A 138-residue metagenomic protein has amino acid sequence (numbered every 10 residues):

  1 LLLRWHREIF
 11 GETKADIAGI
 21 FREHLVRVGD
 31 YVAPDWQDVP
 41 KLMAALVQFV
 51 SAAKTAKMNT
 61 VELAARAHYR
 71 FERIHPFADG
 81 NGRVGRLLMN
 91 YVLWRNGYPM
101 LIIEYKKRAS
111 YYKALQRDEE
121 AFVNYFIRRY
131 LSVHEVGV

Functional and structural regions predicted by a protein language model:
L1-D79, R83-V138: FIC/Doc superfamily catalytic core
